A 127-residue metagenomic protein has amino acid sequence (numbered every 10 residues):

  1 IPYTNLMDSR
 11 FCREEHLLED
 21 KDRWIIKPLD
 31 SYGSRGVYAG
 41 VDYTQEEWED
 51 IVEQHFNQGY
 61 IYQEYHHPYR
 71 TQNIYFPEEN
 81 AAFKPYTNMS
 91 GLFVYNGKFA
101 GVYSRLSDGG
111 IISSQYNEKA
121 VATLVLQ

Functional and structural regions predicted by a protein language model:
I1, E49-Q127: A long amphipathic alpha-helix within ATP-dependent nucleotide-binding catalytic cores
I1-R70: Active-site nucleotide/adenylate-binding loops and adjacent lid/helix of ATP-dependent enzymes
